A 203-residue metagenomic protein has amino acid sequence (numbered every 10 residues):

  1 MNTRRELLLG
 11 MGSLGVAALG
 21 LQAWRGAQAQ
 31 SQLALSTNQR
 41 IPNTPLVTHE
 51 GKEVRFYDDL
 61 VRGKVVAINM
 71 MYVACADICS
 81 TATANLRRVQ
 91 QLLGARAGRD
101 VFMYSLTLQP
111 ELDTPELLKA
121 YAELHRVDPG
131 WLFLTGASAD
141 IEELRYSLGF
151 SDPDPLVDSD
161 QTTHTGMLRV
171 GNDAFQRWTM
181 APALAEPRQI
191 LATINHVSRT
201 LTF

Functional and structural regions predicted by a protein language model:
M1-G15: N-terminal secretory signal peptides and thylakoid transit peptides that target proteins across membranes
A18-N43: N-proximal helix/coil linker or "cap" segments that precede and/or mark the start of modular domains
P45-V65: A short beta-strand-turn-helix
L60-I78: Short active-site neighborhood of thiol/selenol oxidoreductases, capturing the structured segment around
T83-Y104: Conserved helix-turn-beta segment immediately C-terminal to the redox Cys motif in thioredoxin-like folds
D100-D113, G130-A139: Thiol-based oxidoreductase modules, predominantly thioredoxin-like and allied folds used for disulfide exchange
A120-T165: Short, internal strand/loop/helix patches that form the active-site neighborhood or redox-interaction surface
D158-F203: Thiol-/selenol-based redox modules, centered on thioredoxin-like and closely related oxidoreductase domains
